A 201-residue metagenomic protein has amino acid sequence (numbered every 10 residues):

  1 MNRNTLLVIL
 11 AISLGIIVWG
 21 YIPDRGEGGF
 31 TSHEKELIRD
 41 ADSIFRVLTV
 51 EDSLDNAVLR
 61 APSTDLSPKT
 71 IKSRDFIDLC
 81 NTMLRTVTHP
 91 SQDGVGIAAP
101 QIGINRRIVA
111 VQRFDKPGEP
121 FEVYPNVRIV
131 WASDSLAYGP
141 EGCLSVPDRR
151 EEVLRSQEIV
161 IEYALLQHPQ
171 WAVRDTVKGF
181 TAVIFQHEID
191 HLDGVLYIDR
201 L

Functional and structural regions predicted by a protein language model:
N2-L201: Positively charged
